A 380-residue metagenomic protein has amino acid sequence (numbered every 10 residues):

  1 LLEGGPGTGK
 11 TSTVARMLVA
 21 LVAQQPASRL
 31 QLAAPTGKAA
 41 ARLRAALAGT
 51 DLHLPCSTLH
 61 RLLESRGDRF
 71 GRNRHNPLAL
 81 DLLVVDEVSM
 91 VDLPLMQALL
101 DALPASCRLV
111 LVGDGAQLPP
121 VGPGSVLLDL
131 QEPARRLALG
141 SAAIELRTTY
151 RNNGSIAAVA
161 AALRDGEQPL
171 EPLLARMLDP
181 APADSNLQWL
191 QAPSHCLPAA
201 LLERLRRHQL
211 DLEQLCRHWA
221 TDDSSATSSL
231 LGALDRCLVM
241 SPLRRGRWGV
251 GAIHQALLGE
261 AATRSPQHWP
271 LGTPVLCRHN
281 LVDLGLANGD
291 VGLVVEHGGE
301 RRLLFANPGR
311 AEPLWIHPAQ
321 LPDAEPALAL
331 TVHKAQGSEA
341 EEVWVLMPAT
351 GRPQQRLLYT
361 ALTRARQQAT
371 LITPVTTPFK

Functional and structural regions predicted by a protein language model:
L1-P180: ASCE P-loop NTPase helicase motor core
L32, L111, V239-S241, V345 (+1 more regions): Structural beta-sheet core signal
A40-A41, R247-G249, T377-K380: Short, charged/polar "capping" segments at the starts of alpha-helices and the immediately preceding loops
D81, C237, E341: Conserved acidic residues
D86, D114, L146, L243 (+4 more regions): Residue-level signature of catalytic and energy-coupling elements of molecular machines, predominantly ATP/GTP-dependent
P104, H268-L271, A287, A335: Residue-level recognition of short, solvent-exposed, well-ordered loop/turn junctions that link secondary-structure
A116-V275, L281-L284: Conserved helicase motor core of P-loop NTPases
D290-K380: C-terminal accessory regions
